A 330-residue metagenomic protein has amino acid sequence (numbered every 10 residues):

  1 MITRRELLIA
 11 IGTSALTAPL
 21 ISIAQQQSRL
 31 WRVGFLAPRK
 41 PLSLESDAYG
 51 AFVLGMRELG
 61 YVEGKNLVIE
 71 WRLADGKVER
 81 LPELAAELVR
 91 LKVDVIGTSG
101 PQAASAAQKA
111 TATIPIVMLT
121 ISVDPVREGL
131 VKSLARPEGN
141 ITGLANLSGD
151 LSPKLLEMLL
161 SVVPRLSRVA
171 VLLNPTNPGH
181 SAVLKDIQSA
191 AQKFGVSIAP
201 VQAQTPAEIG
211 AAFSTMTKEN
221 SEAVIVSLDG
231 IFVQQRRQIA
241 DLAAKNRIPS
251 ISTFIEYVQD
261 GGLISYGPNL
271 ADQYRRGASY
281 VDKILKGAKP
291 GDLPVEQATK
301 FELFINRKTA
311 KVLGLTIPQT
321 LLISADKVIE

Functional and structural regions predicted by a protein language model:
M1-E330: Short hydrophobic alpha-helices and adjacent helix-cap/hinge residues
